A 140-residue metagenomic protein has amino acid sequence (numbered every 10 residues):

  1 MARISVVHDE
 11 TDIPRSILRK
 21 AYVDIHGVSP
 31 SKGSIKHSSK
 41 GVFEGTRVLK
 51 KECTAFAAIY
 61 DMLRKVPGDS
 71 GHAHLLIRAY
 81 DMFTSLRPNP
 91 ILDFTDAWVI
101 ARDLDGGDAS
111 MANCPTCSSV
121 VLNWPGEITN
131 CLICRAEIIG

Functional and structural regions predicted by a protein language model:
R3-G140: Long, charge-rich, low-complexity intrinsically disordered regions
